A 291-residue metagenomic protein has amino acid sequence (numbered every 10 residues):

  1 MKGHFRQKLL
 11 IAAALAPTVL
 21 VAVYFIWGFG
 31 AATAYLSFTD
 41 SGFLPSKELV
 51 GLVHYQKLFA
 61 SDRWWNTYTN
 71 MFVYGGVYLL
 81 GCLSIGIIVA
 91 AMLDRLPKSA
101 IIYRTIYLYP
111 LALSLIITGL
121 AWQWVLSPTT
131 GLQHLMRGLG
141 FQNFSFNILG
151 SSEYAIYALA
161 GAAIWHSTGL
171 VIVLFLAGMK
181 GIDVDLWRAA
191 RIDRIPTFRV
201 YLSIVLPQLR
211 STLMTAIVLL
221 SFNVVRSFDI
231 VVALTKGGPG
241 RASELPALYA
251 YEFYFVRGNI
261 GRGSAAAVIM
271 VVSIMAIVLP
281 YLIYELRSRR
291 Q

Functional and structural regions predicted by a protein language model:
M1-R6: Short, Lys/Arg-rich, polar N-terminal cytosolic tail immediately upstream of the first transmembrane signal-anchor
Q7-Q291: A structural signal for multi-pass alpha-helical bundles of membrane permease subunits that mediate small-molecule
